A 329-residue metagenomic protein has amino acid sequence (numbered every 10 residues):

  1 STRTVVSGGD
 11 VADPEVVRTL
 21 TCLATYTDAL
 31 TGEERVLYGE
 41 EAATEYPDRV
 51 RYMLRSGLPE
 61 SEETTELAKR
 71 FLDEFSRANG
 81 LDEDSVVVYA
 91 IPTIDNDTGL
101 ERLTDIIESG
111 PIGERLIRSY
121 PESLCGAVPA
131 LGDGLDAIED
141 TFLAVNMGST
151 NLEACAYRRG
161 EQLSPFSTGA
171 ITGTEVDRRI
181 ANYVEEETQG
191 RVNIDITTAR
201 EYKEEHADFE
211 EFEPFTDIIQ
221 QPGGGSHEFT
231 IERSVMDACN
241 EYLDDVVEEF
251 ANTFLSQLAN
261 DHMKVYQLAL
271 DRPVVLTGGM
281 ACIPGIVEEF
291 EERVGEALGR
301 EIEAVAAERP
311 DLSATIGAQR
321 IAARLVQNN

Functional and structural regions predicted by a protein language model:
S1-E15, L23, G134-L163, E210: Gly/Thr-rich phosphate-binding beta-strand-loop-beta motif of the actin/hexokinase/Hsp70
R3-G99, V246, F250-L258: Conserved phosphate-binding loops in N-terminal lobes of ATP-dependent enzymes of the actin/Hsp70/sugar-kinase
E15, T21-Y38, R158-E248, N252-A259 (+1 more regions): Phosphate-binding glycine-rich/basic clefts of nucleotide- and phosphate-handling proteins, predominantly
T64-N79, G126, A130-D133, A238-L270 (+2 more regions): Phosphate/ATP-binding catalytic cores across multiple sugar-kinase/actin-like superfamilies, primarily ASKHA
Y89-L100, H206-E211, K264-R293, A307-P310: Glycine-rich phosphate-binding loops at beta-strand->alpha-helix junctions
T98-S119, D136: Intrinsically disordered, low-complexity linker/loop segments enriched in Gly/Pro and charged/polar residues
I112-L124, F290-Q319: Conserved phosphate-binding/catalytic loops in two-lobed NTP-binding clefts
I117-V145, S313-A323: Conserved phosphate-binding catalytic cores of ATP/NTP-utilizing and phosphoryl-transfer enzymes
